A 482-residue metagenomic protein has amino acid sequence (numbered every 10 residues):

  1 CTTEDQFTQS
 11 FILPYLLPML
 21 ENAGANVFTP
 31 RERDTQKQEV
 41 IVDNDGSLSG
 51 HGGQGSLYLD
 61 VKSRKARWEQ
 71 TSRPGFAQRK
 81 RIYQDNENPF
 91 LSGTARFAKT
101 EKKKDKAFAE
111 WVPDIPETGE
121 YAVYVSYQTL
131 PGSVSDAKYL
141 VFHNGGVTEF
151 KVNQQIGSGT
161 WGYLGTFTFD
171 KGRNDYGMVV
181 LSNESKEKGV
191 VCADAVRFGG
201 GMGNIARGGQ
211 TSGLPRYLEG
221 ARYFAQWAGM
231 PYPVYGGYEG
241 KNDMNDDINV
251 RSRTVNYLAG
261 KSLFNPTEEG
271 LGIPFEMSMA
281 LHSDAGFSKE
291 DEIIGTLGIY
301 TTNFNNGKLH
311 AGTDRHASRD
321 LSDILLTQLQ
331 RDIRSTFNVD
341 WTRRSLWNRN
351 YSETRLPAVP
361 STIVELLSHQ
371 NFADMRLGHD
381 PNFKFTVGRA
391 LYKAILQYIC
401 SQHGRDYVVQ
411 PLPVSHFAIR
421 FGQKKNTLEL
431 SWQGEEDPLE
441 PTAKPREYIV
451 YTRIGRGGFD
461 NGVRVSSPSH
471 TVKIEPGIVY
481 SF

Functional and structural regions predicted by a protein language model:
C1, P215-R319, W347-Q370: Active-site microenvironments of hydrolase-like enzyme catalytic domains
T94, K99, A195-G203, S283-G307 (+1 more regions): Active-site-adjacent mobile loop/cap segments within catalytic or ligand-binding domains
A95-F97, A107-P131: A short beta-strand element within beta-rich, extracytoplasmic domains of secreted/secretory-pathway proteins
T129-T148: Short, surface-exposed beta-strand/strand-loop-strand elements in extracellular ectodomains
N144-N174: Extracellular carbohydrate recognition and processing domains and analogous Trp-centered ligand-binding platforms
V179-V190: Short beta-strand-plus-loop segments that form exposed binding edges in beta-rich domains
Y398-T442: Pro/Thr/Ser/Gly-rich low-complexity, intrinsically disordered linker/stalk tracts
T471-F482: Beta-strand-rich modules
